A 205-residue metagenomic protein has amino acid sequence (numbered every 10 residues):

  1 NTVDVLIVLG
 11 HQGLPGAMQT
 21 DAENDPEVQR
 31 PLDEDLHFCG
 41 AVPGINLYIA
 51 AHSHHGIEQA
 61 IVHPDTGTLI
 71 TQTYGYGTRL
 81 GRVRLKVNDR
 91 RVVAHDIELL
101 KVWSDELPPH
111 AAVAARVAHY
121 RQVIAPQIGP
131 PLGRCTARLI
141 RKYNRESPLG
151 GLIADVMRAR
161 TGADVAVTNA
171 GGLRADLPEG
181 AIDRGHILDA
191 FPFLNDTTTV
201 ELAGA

Functional and structural regions predicted by a protein language model:
N1, G75, L99-V102: Surface-exposed loop and adjacent secondary-structure segments within mature catalytic domains
N1-E23: Short acidic, glycine-rich surface-loop motifs adjacent to enzyme active sites
T2-L6, P43-N46, T66-T68, G162-D164: Loop/turn elements at helix/coil->beta-strand transitions in domains of secreted/extracellular proteins
L6-H11, I45-G56, T71-T73: Active-site neighborhood of phospho(di)ester-bond hydrolases with catalytic His/Asp-centered motifs
P15-M18, R30, H37-A41, L47 (+3 more regions): Solvent-exposed loop/linker segments at secondary-structure transitions that flank or connect catalytic domains
E23-E27, G56-I57, L69: Second-shell residues forming the walls of enzyme active-site clefts
H55, G77, R174: Residue-level detector of flexible, active-site-proximal loop/helix-junction positions within diverse enzyme catalytic
D65, I70-Q72, Y76-R79, L85: Phosphate/diphosphate-binding loops
